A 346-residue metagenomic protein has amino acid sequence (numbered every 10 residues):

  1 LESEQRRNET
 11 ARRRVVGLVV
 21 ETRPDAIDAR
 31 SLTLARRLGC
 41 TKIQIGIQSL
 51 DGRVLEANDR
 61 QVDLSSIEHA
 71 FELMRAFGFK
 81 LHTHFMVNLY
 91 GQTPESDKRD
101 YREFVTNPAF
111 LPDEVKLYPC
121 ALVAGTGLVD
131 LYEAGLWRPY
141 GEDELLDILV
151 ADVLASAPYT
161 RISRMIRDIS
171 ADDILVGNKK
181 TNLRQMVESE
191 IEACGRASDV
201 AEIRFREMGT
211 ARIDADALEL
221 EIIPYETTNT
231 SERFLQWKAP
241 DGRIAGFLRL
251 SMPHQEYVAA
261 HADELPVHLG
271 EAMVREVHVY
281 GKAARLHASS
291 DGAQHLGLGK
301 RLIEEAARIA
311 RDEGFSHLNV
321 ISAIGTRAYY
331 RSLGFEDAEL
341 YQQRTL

Functional and structural regions predicted by a protein language model:
L1-H82, M86-D143, D147, A293-L296: Conserved non-cysteine loop/helix-boundary elements of the Radical SAM core domain that shape
L136-Y257: C-terminal accessory regions of radical SAM enzymes
R249-A259, L265-V277: Conserved donor-binding loop and adjoining core beta-sheet/short helix segment in diverse acyl/aminoacyl transferases
H268-Q294: Conserved acetyl-CoA binding element of GNAT-fold acetyltransferases
S290-A310: Conserved acetyl-CoA-binding loop-helix of GNAT-fold acetyltransferases
R308-S322: Conserved GNAT acetyl-CoA-binding A-motif
S322-Y341: Conserved active-site alpha-helix within GNAT-family acetyltransferase domains
